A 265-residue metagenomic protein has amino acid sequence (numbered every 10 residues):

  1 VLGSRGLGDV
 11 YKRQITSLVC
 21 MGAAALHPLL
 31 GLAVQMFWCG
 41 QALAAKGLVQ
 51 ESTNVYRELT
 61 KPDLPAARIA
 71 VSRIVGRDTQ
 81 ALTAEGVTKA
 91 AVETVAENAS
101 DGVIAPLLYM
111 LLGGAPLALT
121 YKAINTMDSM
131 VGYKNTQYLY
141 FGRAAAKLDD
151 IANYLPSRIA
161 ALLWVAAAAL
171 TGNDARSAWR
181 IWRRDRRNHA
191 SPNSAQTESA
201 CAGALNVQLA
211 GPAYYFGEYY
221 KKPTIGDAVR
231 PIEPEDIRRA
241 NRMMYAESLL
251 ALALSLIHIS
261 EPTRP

Functional and structural regions predicted by a protein language model:
V1-Y11, I257-P265: Single conserved hydrophobic/aromatic residue that forms the stacking wall/gate of nucleotide- or nucleobase-binding
K12-T16, E97-A105, Y154-R158: Core segments of transmembrane alpha-helices that mediate helix-helix packing or line hydrophobic substrate/ligand
I15-A23, L108, A160-A167, L254: Alpha-helical membrane-inserting segments
C20-A23, H27-G47: Transmembrane alpha-helices and immediately adjacent membrane-cytoplasm interface residues in multi-pass integral
G31-C39, A115-I124: Hydrophobic core segments of alpha-helical transmembrane domains in multi-pass membrane proteins
L43, G47-P116, T126-T136, R143 (+1 more regions): Polar-ligand-bearing catalytic/cofactor-coordination segments of membrane-embedded or membrane-tethered inner-membrane
M130-V165, A169: Functional transmembrane or membrane-interface alpha-helices that line membrane-embedded catalytic, ligand-binding
A240-L256: Final/C-terminal transmembrane alpha-helix of multipass membrane proteins
